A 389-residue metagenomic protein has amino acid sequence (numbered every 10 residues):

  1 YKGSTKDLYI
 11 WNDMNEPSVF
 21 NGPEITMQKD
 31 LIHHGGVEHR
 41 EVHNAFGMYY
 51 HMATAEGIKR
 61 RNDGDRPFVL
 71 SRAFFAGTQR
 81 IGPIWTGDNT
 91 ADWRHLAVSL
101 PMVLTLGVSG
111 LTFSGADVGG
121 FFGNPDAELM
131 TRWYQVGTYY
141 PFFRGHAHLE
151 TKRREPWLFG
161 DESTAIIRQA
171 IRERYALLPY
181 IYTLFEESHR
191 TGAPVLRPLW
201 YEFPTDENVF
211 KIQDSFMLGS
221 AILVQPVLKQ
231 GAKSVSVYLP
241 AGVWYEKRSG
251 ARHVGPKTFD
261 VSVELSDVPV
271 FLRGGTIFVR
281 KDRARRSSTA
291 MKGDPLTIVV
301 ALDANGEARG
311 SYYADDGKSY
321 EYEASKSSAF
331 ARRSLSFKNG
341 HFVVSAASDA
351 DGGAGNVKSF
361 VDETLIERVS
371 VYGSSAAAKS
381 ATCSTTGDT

Functional and structural regions predicted by a protein language model:
Y1-D267, F271-R273: Catalytic-domain carbohydrate-binding cleft regions of carbohydrate-active enzymes
A76, G387-D388: Short connector loops at secondary-structure junctions
V243, D388-T389: Short glycine-aromatic motifs
D267-G387: Accessory, solvent-exposed terminal regions and/or long lumenal/extracellular loops of proteins
